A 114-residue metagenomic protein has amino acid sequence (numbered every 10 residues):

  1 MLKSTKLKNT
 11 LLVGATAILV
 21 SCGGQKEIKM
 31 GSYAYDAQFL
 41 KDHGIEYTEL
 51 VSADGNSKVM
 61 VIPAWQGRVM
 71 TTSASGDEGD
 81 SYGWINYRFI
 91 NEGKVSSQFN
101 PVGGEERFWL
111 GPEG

Functional and structural regions predicted by a protein language model:
L2-L11: Bacterial N-terminal signal peptides that target proteins for export
L11-V13, F39: Residues embedded in well-ordered secondary-structure elements
V13-A15, G114: Enrichment for repetitive, rod-forming helical segments
A15-G23: Hydrophobic h-region of N-terminal signal peptides that target proteins for export in Gram-negative bacteria
G23-G114: Surface-exposed acidic/polar loop and edge beta-strand patches at domain peripheries
